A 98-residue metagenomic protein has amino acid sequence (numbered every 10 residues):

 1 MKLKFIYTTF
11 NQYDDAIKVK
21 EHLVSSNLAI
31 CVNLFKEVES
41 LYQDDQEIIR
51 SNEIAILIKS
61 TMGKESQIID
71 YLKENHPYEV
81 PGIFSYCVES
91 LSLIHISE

Functional and structural regions predicted by a protein language model:
K2-L41: N-terminal first-folded block
T8-N11, I58-S60, C87-V88: Short beta-strand-to-loop capping motifs
D15, K64, L91: Short phosphate-engaging motifs
S25-C31, K73-G82: A common structural junction motif
V32-E37, G82-E89: Beta-strand->loop->alpha-helix junctions that form or flank phosphate-binding loops in nucleotide-handling enzymes
Y42-R50, L91-L93: Acidic pyrophosphate-coordinating catalytic loop
Q46-E79: Mid-chain, well-packed structural core segment of small domains
I94-E98: Conserved small/polar residues in nucleotide/adenosyl-binding loops
